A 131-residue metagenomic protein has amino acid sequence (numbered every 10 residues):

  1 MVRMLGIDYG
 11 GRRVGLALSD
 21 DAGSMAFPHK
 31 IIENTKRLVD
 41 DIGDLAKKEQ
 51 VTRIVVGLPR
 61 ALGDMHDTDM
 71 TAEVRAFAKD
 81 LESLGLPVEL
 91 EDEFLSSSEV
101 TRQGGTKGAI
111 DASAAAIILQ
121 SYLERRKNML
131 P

Functional and structural regions predicted by a protein language model:
V2-I7, G11-P131: Phosphate- and other anionic-substrate recognition elements at nucleic-acid/protein interfaces
